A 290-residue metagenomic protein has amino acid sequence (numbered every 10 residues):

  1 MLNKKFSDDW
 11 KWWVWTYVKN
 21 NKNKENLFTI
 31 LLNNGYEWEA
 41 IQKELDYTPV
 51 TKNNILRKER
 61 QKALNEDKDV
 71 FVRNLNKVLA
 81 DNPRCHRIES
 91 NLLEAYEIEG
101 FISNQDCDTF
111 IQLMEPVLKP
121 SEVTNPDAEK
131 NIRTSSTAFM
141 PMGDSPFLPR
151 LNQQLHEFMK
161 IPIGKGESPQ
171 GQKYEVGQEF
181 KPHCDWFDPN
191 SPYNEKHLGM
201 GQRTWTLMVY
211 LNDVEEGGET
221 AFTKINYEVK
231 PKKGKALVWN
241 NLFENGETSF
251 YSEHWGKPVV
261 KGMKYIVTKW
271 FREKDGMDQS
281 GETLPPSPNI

Functional and structural regions predicted by a protein language model:
L2-N23, F28-V238, L242-I290: Fe(II)/2-oxoglutarate oxygenase catalytic core
